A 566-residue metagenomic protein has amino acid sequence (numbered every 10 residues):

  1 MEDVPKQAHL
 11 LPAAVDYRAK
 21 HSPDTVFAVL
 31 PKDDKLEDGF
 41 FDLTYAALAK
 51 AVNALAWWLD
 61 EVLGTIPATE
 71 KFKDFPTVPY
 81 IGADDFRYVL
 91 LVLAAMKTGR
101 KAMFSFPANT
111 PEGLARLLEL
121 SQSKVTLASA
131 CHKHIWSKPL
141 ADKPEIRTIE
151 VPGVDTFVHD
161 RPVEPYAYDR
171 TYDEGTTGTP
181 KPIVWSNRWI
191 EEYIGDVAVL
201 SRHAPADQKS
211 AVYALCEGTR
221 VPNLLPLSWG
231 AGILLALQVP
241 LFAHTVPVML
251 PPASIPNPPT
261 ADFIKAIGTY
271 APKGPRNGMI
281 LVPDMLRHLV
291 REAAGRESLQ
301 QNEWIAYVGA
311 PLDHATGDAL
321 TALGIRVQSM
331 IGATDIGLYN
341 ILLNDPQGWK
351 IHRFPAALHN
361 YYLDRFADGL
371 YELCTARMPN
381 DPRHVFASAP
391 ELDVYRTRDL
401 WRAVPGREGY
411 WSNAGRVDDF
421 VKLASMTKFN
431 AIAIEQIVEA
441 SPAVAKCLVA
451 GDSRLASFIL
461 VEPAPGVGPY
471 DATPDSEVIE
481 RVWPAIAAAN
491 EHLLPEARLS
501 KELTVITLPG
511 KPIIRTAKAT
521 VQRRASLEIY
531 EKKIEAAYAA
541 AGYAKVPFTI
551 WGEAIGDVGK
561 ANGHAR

Functional and structural regions predicted by a protein language model:
A14-A47, V62-F72, T171, T504-K511: AMP-dependent adenylate-forming
D38-T44, W58-N109, N223-L227: Conserved AMP-binding/adenylate-forming
D42-Y45, A167-A204: Conserved AMP-binding A3 loop
L90-L93, K97-Y166, P272-R276, V282: Structural core segment of the AMP-binding/adenylate-forming
Y172, F242-T245, R276-I280, V290-R353 (+2 more regions): Gly/Ser/Thr-rich phosphate-binding loop
I194-R220, L224-N277: Conserved AMP-binding/adenylation subdomain of ANL enzymes
P390-E502, P512, R566: AMP-binding/adenylate-forming catalytic core of the ANL superfamily
V421, K446-L448, L455, W483-G563: Conserved C-terminal "lid"/linker of ANL adenylate-forming enzymes
